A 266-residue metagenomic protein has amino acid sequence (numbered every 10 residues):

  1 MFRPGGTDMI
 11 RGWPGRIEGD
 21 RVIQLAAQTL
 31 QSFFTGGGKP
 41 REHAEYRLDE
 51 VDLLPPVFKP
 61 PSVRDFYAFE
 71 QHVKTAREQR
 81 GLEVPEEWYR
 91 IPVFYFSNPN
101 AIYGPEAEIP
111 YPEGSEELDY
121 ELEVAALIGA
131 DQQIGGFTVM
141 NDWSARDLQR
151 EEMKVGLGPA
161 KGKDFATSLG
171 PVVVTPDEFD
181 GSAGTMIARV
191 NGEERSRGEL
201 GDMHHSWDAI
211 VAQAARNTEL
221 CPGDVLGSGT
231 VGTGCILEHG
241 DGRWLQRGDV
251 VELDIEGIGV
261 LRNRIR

Functional and structural regions predicted by a protein language model:
M1-P92, D177, I187, V250-D254: N-terminal non-catalytic cap/leader segment that marks the start of a structured domain
F2-T7, R11-I23, E152, P159-V174 (+2 more regions): Charged, cofactor-coupling segments
S32-R47, G156-D164, V211-V225: Short, surface-exposed secondary-structure junctions/capping segments
V57-I210, N217: Glycine-enriched loop-and-adjacent helix/strand subsegments that border the catalytic/binding cleft of enzyme cores
V124, L226-G227, V251: Generic structural signal for buried aliphatic residues
S206-L245: A conserved acidic, glycine/proline-rich C-terminal tail/linker
